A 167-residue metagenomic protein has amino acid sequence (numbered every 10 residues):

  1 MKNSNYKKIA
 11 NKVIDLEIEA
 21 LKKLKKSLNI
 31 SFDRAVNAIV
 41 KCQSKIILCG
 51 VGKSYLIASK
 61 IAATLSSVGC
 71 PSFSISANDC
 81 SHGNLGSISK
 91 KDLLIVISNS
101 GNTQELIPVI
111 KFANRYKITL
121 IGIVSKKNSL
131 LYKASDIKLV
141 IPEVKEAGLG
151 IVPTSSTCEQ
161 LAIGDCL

Functional and structural regions predicted by a protein language model:
K2-S44: An N-terminal, well-structured beta->alpha segment
S44-C166: Glycine-rich phosphate-binding loops that contact phosphosugars or nucleotide phosphates
